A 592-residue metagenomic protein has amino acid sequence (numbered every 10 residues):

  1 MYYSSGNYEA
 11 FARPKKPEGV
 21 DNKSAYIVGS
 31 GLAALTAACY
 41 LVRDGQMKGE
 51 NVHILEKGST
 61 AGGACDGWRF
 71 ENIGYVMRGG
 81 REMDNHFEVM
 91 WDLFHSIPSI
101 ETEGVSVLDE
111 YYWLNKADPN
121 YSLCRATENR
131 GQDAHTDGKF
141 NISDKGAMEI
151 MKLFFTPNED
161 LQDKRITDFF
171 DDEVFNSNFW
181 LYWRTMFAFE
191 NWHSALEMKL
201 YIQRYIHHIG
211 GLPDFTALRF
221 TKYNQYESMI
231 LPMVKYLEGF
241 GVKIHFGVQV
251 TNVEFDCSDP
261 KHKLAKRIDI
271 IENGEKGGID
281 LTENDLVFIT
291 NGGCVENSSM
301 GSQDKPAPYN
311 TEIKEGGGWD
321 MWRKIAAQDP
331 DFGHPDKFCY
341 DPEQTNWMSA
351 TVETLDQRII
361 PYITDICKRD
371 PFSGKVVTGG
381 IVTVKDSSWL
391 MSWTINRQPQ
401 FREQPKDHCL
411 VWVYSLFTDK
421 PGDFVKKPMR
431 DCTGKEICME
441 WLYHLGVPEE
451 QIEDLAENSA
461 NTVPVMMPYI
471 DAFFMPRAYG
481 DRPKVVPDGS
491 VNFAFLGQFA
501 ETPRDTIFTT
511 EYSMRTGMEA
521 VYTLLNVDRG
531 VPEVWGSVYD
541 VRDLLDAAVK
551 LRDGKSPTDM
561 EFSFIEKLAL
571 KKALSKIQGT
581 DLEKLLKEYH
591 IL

Functional and structural regions predicted by a protein language model:
M1-A25, R43-N51, L551-L592: Extreme N-terminal leader/targeting segments of oxidoreductases
G29-L35: Glycine-rich Rossmann-fold phosphate-binding loop(s) that bind the pyrophosphate of adenine dinucleotide cofactors
A37-E50, Y236, F240: A short, Lys/Arg-enriched amphipathic alpha-helix followed by its capping loop at the start of a domain
V42-F70: Glycine-rich FAD pyrophosphate-binding loop
N72-W113: Conserved FAD-binding subdomain of flavin-dependent enzymes
I100-H207, R219-F220: Rossmann-like flavin
Q203-L286, N291-G292, D304-K305, N310-W319: Helical element adjacent to the flavin cofactor pocket in flavoenzyme catalytic cores
I206-T221, N284-L286, N291-T516, Y522-Y539: C-terminal segments that line or cap access tunnels to active or ligand-binding sites in enzymes and enzyme-associated
